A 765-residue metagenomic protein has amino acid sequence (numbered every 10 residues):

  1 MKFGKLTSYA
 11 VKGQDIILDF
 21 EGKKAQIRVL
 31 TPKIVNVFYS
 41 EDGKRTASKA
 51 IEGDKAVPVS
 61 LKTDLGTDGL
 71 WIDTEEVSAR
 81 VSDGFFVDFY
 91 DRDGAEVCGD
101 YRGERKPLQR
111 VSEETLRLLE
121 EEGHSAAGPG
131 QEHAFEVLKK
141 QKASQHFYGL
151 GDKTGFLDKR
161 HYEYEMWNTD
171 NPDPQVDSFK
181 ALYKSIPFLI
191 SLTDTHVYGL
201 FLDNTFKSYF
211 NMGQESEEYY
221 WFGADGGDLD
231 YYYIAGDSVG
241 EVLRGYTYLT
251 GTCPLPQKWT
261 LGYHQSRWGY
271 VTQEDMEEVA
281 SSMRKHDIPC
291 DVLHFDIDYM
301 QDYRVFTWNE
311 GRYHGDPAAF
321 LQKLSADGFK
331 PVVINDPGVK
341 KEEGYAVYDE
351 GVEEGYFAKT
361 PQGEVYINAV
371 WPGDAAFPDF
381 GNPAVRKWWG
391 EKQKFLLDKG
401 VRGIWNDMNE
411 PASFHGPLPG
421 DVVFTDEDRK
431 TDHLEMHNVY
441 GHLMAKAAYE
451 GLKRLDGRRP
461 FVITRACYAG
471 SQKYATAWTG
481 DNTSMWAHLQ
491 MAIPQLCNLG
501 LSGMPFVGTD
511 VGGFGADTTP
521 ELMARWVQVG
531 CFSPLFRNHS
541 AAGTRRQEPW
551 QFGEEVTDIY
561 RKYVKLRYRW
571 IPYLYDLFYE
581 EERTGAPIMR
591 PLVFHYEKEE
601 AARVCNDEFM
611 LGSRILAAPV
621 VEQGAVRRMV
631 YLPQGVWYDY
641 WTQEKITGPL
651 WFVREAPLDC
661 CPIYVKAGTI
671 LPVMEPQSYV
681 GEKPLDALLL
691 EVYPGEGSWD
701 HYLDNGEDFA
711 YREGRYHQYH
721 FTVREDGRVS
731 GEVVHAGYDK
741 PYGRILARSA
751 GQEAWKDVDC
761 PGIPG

Functional and structural regions predicted by a protein language model:
M1-Y9, G13, Q26-D68: A low-complexity, Ser/Thr/Gly/Pro-enriched, surface-exposed linker/loop concept that marks segments flanking
D19-F20, L61-Q257, R267-W268, Q273 (+3 more regions): Catalytic and substrate-binding clefts that recognize carbohydrates or anionic sugar/phosphate headgroups
Q26-K33, S48-K55, A79-G94, G737-Q752: Extended Gly/Ser/Thr-rich low-complexity repeat segments, especially those forming or decorating extracellular
V29, Y39, T74-E76, V81-D83 (+17 more regions): Glycine-rich, histidine-containing beta strand-loop boundary motifs that form or position
S40-D42, D100, P289-I559, H595-E597: Aromatic- and carboxylate-enriched substrate-binding clefts and catalytic-loop regions of carbohydrate-active enzymes
T46-L61, Y640-L658, W755-G765: Solvent-exposed beta-strand/loop surfaces of large extracellular or lumenal domains
Y449-G451, G457-P460, C467-W478, A492 (+5 more regions): Catalytic core of carbohydrate-active enzymes
